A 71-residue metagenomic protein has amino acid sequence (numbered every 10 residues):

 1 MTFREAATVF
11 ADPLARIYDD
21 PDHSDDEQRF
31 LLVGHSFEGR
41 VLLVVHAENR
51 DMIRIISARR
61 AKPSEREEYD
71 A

Functional and structural regions predicted by a protein language model:
M1-A71: Ribonuclease/tRNase effector modules and their secretory precursors
